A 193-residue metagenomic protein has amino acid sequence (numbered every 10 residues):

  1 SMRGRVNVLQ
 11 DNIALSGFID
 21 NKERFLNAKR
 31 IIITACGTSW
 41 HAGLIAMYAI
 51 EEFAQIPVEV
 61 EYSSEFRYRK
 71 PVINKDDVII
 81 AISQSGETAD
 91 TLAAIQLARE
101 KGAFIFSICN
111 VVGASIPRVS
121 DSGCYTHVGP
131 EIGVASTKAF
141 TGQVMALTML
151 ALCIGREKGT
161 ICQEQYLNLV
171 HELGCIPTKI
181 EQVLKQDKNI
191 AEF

Functional and structural regions predicted by a protein language model:
S1-F18, G102, P117: Conserved catalytic alpha/beta cores of large enzymes that bind or transform nucleotide phosphates and polynucleotides
V8, N12-R30, V72-N74, E192-F193: Glycine-rich phosphate/diphosphate-binding loops that line cofactor/substrate pockets in enzymes
S16-I19, E61-R67, D187-E192: Active-site-adjacent structural elements in folded domains
L26-C175: Glycine-rich phosphate-binding loops that contact phosphosugars or nucleotide phosphates
C175-E192: Accessory alpha-helical/coil subdomains and C-terminal extensions that flank or cap enzyme catalytic cores
